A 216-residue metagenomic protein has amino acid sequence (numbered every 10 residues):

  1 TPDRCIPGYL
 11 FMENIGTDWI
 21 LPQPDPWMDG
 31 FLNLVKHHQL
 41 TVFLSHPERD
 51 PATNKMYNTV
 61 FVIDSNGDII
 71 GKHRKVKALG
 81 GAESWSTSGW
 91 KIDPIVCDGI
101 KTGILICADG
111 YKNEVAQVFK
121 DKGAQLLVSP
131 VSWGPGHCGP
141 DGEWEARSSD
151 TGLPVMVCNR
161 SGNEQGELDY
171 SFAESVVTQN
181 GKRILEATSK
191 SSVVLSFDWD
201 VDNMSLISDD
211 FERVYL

Functional and structural regions predicted by a protein language model:
T1-D3, T41-H46: Short beta-strand segments at enzyme active-site cores
T1-W19: Short, conserved active-site loops that position catalytic residues or coordinate cofactors/metal ions across diverse
D18-P26, K55: Alpha-helix N-cap and loop-to-helix initiation/capping positions
Q23-F43, Y111-L195: CN hydrolase (nitrilase-like) catalytic-core segments centered on the catalytic cysteine and neighboring Lys/Glu
R49-A52, N163-E164: Short glycine/acidic-enriched loop and turn motifs that connect beta-strands
P51-Q125, V131, G136-G142, A146 (+2 more regions): Active-site catalytic loop in hydrolytic enzyme cores
T59-V62, K72, I92-P94, V157 (+3 more regions): Conserved hydrophobic/aromatic beta-strand scaffold that supports enzyme active sites
